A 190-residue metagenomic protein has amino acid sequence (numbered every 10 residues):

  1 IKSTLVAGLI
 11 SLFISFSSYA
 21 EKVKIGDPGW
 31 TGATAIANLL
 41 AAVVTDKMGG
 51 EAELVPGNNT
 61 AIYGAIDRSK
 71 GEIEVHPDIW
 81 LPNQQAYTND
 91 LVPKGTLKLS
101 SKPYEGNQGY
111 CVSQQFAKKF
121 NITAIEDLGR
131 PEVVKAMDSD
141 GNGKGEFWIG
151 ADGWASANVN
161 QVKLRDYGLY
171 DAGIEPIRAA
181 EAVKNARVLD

Functional and structural regions predicted by a protein language model:
T4-S15: Bacterial N-terminal signal peptides
S18-A20: Boundary at the C-terminal end of the N-terminal hydrophobic targeting segment
K22-N38, N59: Extracytoplasmic "Venus flytrap"
W30-T31, E51-A65, D171, E175-R187: Short helix-initiation/N-cap motifs at beta->coil->alpha
G32-G50: Short, polar/charged alpha-helical segment
A37, V55-K94, R187-L189: Pocket-flanking alpha-helical
I73-P77, I149-D190: Ligand-binding pocket segment of bilobal, Venus flytrap-like solute-binding proteins
T96-I149: A conserved helix-loop-strand patch within extracytoplasmic ligand-binding domains of the periplasmic binding
